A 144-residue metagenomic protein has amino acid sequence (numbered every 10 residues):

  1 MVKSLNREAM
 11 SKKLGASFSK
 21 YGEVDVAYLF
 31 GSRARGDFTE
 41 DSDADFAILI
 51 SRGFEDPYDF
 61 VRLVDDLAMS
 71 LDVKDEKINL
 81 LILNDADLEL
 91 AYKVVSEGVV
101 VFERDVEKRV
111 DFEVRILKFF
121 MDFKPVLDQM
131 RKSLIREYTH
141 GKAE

Functional and structural regions predicted by a protein language model:
M1-V26, A34-G36, E40, G53-E144: Catalytic core of pol beta-like nucleotidyltransferases
S42-A44: Short, conserved active-site loops that position catalytic residues or coordinate cofactors/metal ions across diverse
A47-L49: Short hydrophobic/aromatic beta-strand micro-patches that form the beta-sheet surface supporting nucleotide- or nucleic
